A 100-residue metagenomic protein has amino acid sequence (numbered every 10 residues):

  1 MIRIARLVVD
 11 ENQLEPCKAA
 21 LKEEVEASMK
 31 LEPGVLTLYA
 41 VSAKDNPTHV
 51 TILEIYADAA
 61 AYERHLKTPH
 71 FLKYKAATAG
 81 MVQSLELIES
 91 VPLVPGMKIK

Functional and structural regions predicted by a protein language model:
M1-L31, V35-Y39: N-terminal first-folded block
M1-V8, T37-L66, I99: Short, well-ordered beta-strand segments in beta-rich or mixed alpha/beta enzyme and ligand-binding folds
N12, E23, D45-P47, P69 (+2 more regions): Short alpha-helical
E23-L36, I55-E89: An amphipathic, aromatic/His-enriched active-site/gating alpha helix that lines ligand/cofactor pockets
Y39-T48, K75-K100: Glycine-rich beta-strand-turn "strand-cap" elements at beta-sheet edges
